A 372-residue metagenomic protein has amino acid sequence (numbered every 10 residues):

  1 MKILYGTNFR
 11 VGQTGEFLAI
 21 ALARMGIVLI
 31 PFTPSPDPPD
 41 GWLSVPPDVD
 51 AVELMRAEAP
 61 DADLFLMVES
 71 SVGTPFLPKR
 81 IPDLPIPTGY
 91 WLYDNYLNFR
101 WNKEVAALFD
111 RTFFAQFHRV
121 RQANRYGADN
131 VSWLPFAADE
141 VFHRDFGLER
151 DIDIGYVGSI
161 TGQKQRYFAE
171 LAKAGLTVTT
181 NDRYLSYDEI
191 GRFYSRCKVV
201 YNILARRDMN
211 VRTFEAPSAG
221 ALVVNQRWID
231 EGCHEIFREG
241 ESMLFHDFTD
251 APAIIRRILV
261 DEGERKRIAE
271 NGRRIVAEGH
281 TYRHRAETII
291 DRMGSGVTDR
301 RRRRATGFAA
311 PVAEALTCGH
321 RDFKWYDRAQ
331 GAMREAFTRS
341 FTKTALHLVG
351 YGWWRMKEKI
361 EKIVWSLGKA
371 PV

Functional and structural regions predicted by a protein language model:
M1-L54, A59-A62, L66-R80, Y93 (+6 more regions): Nucleotide-sugar donor-binding catalytic core of glycosyltransferases
L84-Y90: Short beta-strand/loop segments at the ligand-binding rim of alpha/beta enzyme cores
S195, F214, T249, R267-E270: A broad detector of short, well-ordered amphipathic alpha-helices that serve as recognition/interaction surfaces
V211, H246, H280: Residue-level signal for the nucleotide or nucleotide-sugar donor/cofactor binding architecture
C233-M243: Acidic, glycine-centered active-site loop in nucleotide-sugar glycosyltransferases
S242-T249, R257-E262: Conserved acidic donor-binding segment of nucleotide-sugar-dependent glycosyltransferases
I254: Short amphipathic alpha-helices within nucleic acid-binding modules
V260-V372: C-terminal amphipathic helix plus adjacent low-complexity, charged tail appended to glycosyltransferase catalytic
